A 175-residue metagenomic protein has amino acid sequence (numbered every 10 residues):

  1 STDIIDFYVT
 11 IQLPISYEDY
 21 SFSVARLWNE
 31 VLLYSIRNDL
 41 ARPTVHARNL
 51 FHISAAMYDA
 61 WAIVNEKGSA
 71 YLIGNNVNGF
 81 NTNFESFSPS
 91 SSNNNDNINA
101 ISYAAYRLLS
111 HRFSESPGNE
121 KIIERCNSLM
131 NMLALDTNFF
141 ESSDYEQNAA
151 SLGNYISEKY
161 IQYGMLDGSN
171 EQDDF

Functional and structural regions predicted by a protein language model:
D3-I11: C-terminal edge beta-strand
L13-F175: Acidic/polar surface patches and capping/hinge elements
